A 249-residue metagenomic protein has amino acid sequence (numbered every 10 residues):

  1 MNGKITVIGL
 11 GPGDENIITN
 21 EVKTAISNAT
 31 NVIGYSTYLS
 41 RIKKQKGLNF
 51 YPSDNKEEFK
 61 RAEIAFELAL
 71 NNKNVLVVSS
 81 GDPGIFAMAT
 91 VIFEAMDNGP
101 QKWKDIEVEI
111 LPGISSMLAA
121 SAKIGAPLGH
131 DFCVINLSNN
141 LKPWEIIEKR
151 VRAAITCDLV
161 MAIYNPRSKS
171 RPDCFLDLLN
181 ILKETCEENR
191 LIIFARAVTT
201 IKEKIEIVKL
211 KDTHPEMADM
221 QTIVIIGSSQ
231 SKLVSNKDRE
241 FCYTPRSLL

Functional and structural regions predicted by a protein language model:
M1-V108, H214: Class I S-adenosyl-L-methionine
I5, T156-L249: A contiguous loop/helix-start segment that scaffolds small-molecule binding in enzyme catalytic cores
L10-D14, Y35-T37, S53-N55, S80-G81 (+7 more regions): Fold-independent oxyanion-binding glycine-rich loops and adjacent beta-strand/coil segments at enzyme active sites
A29-V32, L68-N72, A95, G99 (+5 more regions): Change "in soluble alpha/beta enzymes" to "in soluble alpha/beta proteins
F66, A122-I124, E148-R152, I181-K183 (+1 more regions): A generic local secondary-structure boundary/capping motif
K73-S79, A126-N136, T156-C157, K211-M220: A polyampholytic, Gly/Pro-enriched intrinsically disordered region
M88-C157, Q230: Class I SAM-dependent methyltransferase SAM-binding "motif I" and its flanking Rossmann-like core
